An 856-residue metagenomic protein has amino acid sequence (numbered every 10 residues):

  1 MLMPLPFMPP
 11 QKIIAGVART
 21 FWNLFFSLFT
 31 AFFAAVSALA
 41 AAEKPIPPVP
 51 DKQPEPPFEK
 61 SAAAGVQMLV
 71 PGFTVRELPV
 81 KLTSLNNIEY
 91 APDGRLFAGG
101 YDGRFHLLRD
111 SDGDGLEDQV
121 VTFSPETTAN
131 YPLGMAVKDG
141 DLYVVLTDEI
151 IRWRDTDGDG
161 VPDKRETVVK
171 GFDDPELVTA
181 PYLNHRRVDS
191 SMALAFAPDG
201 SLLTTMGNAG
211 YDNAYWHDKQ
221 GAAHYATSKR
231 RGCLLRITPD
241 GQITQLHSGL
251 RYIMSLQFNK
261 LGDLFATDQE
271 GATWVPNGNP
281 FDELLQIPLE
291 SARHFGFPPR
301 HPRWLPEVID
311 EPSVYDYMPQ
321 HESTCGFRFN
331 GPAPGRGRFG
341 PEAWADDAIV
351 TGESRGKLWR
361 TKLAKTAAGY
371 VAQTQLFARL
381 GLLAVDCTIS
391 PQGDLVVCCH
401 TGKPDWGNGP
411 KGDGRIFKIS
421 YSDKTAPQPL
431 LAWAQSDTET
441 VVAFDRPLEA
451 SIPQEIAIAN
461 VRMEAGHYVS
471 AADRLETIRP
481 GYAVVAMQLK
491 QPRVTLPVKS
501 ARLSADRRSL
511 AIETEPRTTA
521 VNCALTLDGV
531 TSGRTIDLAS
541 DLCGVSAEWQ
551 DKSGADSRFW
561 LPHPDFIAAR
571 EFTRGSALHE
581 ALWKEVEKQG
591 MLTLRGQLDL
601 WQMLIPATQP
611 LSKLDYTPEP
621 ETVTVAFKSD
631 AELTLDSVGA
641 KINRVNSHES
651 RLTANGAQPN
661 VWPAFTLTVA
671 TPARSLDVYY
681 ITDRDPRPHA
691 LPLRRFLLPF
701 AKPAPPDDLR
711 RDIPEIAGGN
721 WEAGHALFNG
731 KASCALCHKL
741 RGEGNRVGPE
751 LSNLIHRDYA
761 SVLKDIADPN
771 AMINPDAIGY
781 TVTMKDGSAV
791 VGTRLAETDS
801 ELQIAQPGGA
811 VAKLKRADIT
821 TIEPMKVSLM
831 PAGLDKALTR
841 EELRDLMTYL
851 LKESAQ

Functional and structural regions predicted by a protein language model:
N23-S37: Bacterial N-terminal signal peptides
A41-V441, A450, G466, D506-R508 (+6 more regions): Beta-propeller domains with acidic blade repeats across secreted/periplasmic ectodomains and cytosolic WD/CNH propellers
P79, A717-L740: Sequence/structural segment immediately N-terminal to covalent heme-attachment motifs in c-type and related
P92, G730-S733, R741, I755-D758: Short pre-active-site segment immediately N-terminal to redox-active cysteine/selenocysteine motifs in thiol-based
L96, P516, S788-V790, R794-S800 (+2 more regions): C-terminal capping alpha-helices of c-type cytochrome domains
T122, E743-D768, G779-M825: Gly/Gly-Pro-rich "capping" loops immediately C-terminal to redox-active cysteine motifs in periplasmic/lumenal
K424-A539: Acidic, low-complexity Ser/Thr/Gly/Pro-rich repeat segments typical of extracellular/periplasmic and surface-exposed
R534-T624, K628-G719: Extracellular/secretory pathway-exposed regions associated with glycan biology
